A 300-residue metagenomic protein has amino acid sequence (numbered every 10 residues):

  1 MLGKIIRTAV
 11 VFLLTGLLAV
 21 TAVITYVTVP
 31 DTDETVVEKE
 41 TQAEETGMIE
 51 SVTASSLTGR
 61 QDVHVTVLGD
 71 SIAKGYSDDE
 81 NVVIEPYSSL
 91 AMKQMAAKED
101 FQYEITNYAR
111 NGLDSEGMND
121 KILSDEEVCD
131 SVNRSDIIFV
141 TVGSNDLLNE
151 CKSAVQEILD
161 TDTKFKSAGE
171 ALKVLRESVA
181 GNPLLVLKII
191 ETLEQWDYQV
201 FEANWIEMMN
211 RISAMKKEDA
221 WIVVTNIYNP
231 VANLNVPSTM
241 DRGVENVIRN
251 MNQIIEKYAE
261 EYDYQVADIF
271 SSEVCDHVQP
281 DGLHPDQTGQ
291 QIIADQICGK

Functional and structural regions predicted by a protein language model:
M1-L17: N-terminal Sec-pathway targeting helices
R7, S124-L283, Q287, Q291-I292 (+1 more regions): Alpha-helical cap/lid subdomain in secreted, periplasmic, or secretory-pathway luminal O-acyl-processing enzymes
V20-E34: Membrane-interface motif at the C-terminal end of an N-terminal transmembrane signal
V36-A109, D130, Q291-I292: Serine-esterase "nucleophile elbow" of acetyl-processing enzymes
G69, N107-G112, N226, F270-S271: A mature extracytoplasmic/lumenal domain signature
Y76-E80, M118, E150-S153: Short, solvent-exposed loop/turn and secondary-structure capping segments
G112-S124: Structural motif
